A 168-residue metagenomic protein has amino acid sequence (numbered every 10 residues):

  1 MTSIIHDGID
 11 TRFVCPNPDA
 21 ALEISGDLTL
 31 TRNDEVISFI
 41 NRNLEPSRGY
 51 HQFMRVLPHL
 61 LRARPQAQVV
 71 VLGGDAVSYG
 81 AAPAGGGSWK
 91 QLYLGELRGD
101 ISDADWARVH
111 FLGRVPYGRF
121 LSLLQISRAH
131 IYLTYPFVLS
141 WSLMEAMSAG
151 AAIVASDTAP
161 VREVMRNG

Functional and structural regions predicted by a protein language model:
M1-D34: Donor nucleotide-sugar binding/catalytic pocket of nucleotide-sugar-dependent glycosyltransferases
G26-R48, M54-H59, V69-L72: Conserved donor-binding/catalytic core segment of Leloir-type glycosyltransferases
V77, A82-G118: Nucleotide-activated donor-binding/catalytic signature segment of Leloir-type glycosyltransferases, i.e., the conserved
R114, S122-S127: Short alpha-helical donor nucleotide-sugar binding micro-motif in glycosyltransferases
R128, G150: A short alpha->beta transition loop at the rim of the catalytic pocket in nucleotide-sugar-dependent
Y135: Aromatic "clamp/platform" in nucleotide-sugar-dependent glycosyltransferases that forms part of the donor/acceptor
A152-A155: Short hydrophobic beta-strand element within catalytic cores of glycosyltransferases and related nucleotide-activated
T158-G168: Short acidic/histidine- and often glycine-rich active-site loop of Leloir-type glycosyltransferases that engages
